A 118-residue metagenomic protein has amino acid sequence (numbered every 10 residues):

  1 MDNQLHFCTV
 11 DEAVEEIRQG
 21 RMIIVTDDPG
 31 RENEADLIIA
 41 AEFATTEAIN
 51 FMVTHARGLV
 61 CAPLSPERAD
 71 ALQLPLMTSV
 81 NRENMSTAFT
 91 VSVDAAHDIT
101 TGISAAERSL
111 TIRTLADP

Functional and structural regions predicted by a protein language model:
M1-P118: Catalytic domains of riboflavin
